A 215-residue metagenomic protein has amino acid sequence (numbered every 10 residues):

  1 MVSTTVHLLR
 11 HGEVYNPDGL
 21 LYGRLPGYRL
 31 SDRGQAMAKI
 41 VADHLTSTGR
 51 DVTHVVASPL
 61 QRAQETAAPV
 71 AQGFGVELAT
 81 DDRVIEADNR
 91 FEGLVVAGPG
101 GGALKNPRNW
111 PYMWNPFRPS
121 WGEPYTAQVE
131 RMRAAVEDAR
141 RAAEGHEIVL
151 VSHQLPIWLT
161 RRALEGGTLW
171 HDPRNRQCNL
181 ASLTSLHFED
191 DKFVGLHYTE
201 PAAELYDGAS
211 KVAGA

Functional and structural regions predicted by a protein language model:
M1-T4, V76-T80, E86-G100, H146 (+1 more regions): Acidic, low-complexity terminal tails and accessory targeting/binding regions of phosphate-metabolizing enzymes
S3-T4, L9-A79: Active-site-proximal alpha-helix that buttresses catalytic centers in soluble enzyme cores
V6, H146-Q154: Generic beta-sheet signal
Y15, R62-Q64, E86-D88, P156-W158: Short, active-site-adjacent cap segments at secondary-structure transitions
H44, G73, D138, A142 (+1 more regions): Active-site catalytic microenvironments for nucleophilic, acid-base chemistry
T48-D51, A139-H146: Glycine-rich phosphate-binding loop signature in dinucleotide/nucleotide-binding domains
A57-L60, R83, V151-L155: Short, well-ordered beta-to-alpha junction loops that form the rim of enzyme active sites and present histidine/acidic
N106-A127: Short glycine/proline- and acidic residue-enriched helix-loop micro-motifs that form flexible lids or anion-recognition
